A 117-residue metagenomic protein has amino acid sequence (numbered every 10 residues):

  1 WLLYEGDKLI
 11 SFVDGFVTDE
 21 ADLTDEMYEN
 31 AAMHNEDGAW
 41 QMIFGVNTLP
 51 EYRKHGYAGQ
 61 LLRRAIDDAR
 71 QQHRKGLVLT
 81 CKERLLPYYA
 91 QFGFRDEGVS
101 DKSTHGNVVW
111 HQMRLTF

Functional and structural regions predicted by a protein language model:
W1-V13: Conserved beta-hairpin
I10, E83-P87: Short alpha-helical
S11-V46, R53, S103-W110: Conserved acyl-donor/pantetheine-binding loop and adjacent beta-alpha core of acyl/acetyltransferases and related
Y52-R64: Conserved acetyl-CoA pyrophosphate-binding loop and the N-cap/start of the following alpha-helix in GNAT-like
L62, D67-K82: Conserved GNAT acetyl-CoA-binding A-motif
K82-E83, F92, K102-F117: C-terminal "cap" of GNAT-fold acetyltransferases
D96-G98: A secondary-structure capping/hinge motif
